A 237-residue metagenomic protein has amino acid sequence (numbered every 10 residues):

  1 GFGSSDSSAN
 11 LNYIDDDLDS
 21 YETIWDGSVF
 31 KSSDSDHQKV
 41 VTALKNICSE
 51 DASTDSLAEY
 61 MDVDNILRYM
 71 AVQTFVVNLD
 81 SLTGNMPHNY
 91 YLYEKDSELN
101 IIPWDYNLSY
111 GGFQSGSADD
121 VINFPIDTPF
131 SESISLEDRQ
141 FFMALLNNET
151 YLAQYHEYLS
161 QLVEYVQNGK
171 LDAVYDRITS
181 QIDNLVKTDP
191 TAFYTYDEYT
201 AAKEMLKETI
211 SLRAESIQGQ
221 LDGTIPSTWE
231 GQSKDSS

Functional and structural regions predicted by a protein language model:
G1-V76, F124, T128, L159 (+1 more regions): Internal "kinase-insert"/substrate-recognition segments embedded within catalytic cores of ATP-dependent enzymes
G3-S5, V29, F113, A118 (+2 more regions): Compositionally biased, intrinsically disordered low-complexity regions
S33-H37, E59, V63-R68, T83-M86 (+5 more regions): Active-site-proximal structural scaffolding
Y60-G112, I210: Active-site acidic catalytic loop and adjacent metal/ATP-binding pocket of ATP-dependent phosphoryl transfer enzymes
Y93-T228: C-terminal catalytic region of ATP-dependent kinase domains
E230-S237: Ser/Thr/Gly/Pro-rich low-complexity, disordered linker/stalk segments of secreted and cell-surface proteins
